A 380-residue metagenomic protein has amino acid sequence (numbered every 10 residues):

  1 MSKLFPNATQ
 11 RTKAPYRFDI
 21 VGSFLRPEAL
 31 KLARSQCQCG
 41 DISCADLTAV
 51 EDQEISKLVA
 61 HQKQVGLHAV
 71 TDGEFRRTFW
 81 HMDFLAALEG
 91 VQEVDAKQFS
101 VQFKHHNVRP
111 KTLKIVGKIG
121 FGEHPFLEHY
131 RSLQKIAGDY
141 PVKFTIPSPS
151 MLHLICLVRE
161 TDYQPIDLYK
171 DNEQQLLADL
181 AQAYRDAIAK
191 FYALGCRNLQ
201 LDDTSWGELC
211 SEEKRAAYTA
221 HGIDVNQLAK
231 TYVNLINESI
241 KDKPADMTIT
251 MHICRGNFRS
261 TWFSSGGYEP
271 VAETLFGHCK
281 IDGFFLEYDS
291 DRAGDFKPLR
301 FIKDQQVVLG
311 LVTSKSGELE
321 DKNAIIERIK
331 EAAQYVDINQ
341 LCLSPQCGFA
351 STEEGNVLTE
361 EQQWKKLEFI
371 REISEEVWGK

Functional and structural regions predicted by a protein language model:
S2-K380: Domain-level signal for soluble alpha/beta catalytic cores
